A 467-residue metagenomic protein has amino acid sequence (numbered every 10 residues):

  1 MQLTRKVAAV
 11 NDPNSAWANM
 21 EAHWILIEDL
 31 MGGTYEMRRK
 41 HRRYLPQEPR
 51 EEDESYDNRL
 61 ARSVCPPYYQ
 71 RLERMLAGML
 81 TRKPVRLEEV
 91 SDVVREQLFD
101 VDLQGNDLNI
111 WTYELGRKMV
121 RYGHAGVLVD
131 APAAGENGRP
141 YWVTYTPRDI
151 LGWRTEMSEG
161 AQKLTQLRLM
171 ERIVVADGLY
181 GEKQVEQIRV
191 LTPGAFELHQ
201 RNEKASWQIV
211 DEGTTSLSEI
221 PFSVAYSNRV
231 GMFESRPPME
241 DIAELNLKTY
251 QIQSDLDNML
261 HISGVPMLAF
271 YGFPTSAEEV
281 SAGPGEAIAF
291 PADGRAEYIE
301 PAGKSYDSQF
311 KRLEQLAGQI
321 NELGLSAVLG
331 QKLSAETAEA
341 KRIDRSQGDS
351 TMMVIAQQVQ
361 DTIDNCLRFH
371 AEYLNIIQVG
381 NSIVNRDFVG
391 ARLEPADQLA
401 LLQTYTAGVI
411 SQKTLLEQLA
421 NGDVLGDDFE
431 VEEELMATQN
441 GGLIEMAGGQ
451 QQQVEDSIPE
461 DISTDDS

Functional and structural regions predicted by a protein language model:
M1-W142, A447-S467: Extended, helix-rich architectural segments
I27, M79, K83, L87 (+9 more regions): Short secondary-structure junctions and interdomain/linker hinges
N106-V120, L128-T144, D149-G152, S158 (+4 more regions): C-terminal charged interaction modules
W111-L115, S305-S308, S350-T351: Short secondary-structure capping micro-motifs at structural edges
L115-M119, L245, Q309-R312, L316 (+1 more regions): Amphipathic alpha-helix face/heptad-repeat signature
V120-R229: Extended, regular secondary-structure scaffolds
W207-E339: Extended, charged amphipathic alpha-helical segments
A277, A287, Q315-S467: C-terminal helix-loop subdomains that flank or include functional centers
